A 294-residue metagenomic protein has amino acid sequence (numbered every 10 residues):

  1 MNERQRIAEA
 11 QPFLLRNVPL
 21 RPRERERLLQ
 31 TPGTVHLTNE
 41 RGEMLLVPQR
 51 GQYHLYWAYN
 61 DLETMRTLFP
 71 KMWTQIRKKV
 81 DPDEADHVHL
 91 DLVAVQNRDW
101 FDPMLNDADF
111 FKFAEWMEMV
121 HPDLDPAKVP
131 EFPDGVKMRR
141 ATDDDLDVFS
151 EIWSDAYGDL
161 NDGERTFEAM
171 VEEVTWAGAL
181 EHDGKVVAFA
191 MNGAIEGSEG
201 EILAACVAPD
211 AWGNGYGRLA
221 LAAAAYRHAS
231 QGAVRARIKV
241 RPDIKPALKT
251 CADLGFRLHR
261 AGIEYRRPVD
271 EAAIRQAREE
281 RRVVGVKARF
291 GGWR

Functional and structural regions predicted by a protein language model:
M1-E24, V129-L160, A277-R294: Short amphipathic alpha-helix that is part of the acyltransferase structural core
Q11-E40, Y157-D183, F189-M191: Active-site rim helix/loop that mediates acceptor-substrate recognition in acyltransferases
V18-P82, D91, A190-P209: Conserved donor-binding loop and adjoining core beta-sheet/short helix segment in diverse acyl/aminoacyl transferases
D61-D134, G262-P268: Acyl-donor-binding surface of acyltransferase catalytic domains
T64-K78, V207, G213-S230, K249-D253: Conserved acetyl-CoA-binding loop-helix of GNAT-fold acetyltransferases
L90-L92, I202, A236-V240: Conserved hydrophobic beta-strand within the GNAT/NAT acetyltransferase core sheet that lines the active-site cleft
V95-A114, R218, P242-R260, W293: Conserved active-site alpha-helix within GNAT-family acetyltransferase domains
M170-Q231: Glycine/small-residue-rich hydrophobic helix-like segments
